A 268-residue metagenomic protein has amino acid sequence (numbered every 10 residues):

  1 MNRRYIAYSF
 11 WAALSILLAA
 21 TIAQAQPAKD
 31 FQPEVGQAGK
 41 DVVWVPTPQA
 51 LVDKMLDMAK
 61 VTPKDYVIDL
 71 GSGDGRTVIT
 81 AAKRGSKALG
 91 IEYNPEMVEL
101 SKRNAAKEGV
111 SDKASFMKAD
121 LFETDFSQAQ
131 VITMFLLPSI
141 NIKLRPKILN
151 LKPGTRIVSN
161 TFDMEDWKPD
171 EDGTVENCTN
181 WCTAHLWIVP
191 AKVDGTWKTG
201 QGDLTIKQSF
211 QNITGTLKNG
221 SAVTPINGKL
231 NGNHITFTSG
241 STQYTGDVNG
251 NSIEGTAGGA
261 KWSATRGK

Functional and structural regions predicted by a protein language model:
S9-A20: Bacterial N-terminal signal peptides
A23-D65: S-adenosyl-L-methionine
P63-G73: Conserved class I S-adenosyl-L-methionine
D74-S86: Conserved SAM-binding loop of SAM-dependent methyltransferases across substrates and taxa, primarily the Class I
K87-E92: Conserved SAM-binding motif I beta-strand of class I
P95-Q128: S-adenosyl-L-methionine
N141-D194: C-terminal substrate-binding/active-site "lid" region of AdoMet-derived donor-dependent transferases
A191-G267: Central antiparallel beta-sheet cores of small beta-barrel/beta-sandwich binding domains
